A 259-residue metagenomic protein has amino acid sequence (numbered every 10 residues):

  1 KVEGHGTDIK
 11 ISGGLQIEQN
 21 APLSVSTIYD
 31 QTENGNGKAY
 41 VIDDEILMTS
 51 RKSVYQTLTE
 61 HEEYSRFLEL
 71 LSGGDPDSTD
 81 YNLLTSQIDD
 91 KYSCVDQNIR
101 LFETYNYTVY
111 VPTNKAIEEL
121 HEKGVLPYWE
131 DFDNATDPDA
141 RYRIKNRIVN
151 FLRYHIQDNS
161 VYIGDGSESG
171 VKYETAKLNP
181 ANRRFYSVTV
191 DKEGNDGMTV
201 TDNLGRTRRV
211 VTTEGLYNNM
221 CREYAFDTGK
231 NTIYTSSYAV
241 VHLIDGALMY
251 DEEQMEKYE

Functional and structural regions predicted by a protein language model:
K1-E259: Mature, structured domains of secreted/extracytosolic soluble proteins
